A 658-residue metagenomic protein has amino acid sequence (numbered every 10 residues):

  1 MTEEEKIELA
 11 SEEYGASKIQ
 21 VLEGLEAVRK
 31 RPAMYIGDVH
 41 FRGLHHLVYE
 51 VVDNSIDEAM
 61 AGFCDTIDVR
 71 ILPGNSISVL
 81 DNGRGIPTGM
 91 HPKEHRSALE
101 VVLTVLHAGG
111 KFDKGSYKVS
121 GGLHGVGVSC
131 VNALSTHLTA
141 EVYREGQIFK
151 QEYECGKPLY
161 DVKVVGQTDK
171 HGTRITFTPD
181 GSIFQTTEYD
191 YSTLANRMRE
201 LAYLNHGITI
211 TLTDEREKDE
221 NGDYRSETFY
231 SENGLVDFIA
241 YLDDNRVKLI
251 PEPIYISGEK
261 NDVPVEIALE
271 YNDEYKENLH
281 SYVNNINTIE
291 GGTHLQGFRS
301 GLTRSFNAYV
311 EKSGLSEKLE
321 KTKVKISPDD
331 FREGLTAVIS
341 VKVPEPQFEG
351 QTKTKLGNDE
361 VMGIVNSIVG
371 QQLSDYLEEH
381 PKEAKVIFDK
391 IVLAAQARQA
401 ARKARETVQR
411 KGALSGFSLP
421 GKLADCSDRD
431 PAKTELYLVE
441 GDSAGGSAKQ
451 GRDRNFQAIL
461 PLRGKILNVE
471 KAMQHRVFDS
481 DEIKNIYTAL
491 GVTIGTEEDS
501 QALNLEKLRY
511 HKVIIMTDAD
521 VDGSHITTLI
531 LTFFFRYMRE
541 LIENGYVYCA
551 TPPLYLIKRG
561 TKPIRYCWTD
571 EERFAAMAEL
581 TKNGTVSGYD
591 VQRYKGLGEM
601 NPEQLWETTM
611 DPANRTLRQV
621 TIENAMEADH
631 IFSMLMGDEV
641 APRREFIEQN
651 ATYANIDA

Functional and structural regions predicted by a protein language model:
M1-S17, L25, Y49, D57-A59 (+12 more regions): GHKL-family ATPase ATP-binding module
A27-K30, M34, D57, A61 (+8 more regions): Conserved helix-loop functional segments at active or binding sites
K30-Y49: Conserved short strand/loop->alpha-helix "switch" segment adjacent to the catalytic nucleotide/phosphoryl-transfer site
G85-M90, E94: A short glycine-centered beta->alpha linker in the GHKL/HATPase_c
P92, Q347-M362, Y566-E572, A576-M577: Helical (often loop-to-helix) elements that flank the catalytic cores of nucleotide-handling enzymes
Q396, A400-S415, D430-E435, G446 (+3 more regions): C-terminal interaction appendages of subunits in large macromolecular complexes
